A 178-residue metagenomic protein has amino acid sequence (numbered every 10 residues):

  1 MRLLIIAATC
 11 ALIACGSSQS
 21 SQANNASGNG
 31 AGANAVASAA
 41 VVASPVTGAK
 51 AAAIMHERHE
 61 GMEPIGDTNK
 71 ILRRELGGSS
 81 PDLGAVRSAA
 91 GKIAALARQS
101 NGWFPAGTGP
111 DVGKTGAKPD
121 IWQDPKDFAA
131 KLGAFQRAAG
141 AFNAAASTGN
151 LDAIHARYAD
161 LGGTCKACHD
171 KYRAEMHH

Functional and structural regions predicted by a protein language model:
M1-A8: Sec-dependent signal peptide recognition, specifically the positively charged N-region followed immediately by
I5, Q19-G28, A37-A40, A52-G84 (+2 more regions): Sequence context surrounding c-type heme c attachment/ligation sites in exported
L12-A14: C-terminal motif of bacterial Sec signal peptides marking the signal peptidase cleavage site
G32: Aromatic- and Gly/Pro-rich donor/ligand-binding loops that form nucleotide- or phosphate-bearing donor binding pockets
A49: Acidic, metal-dependent phosphodiester-chemistry machinery of nucleic-acid enzymes
